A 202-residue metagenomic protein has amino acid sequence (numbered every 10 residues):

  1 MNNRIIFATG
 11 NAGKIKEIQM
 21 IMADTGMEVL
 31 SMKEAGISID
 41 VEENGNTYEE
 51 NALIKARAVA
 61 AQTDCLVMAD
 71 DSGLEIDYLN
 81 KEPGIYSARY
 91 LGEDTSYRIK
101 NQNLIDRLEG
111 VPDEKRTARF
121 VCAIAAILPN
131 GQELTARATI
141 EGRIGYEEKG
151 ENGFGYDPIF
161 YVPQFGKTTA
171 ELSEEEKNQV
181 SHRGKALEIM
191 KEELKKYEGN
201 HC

Functional and structural regions predicted by a protein language model:
N2-I6, A12-C202: Anionic-ligand binding patches
